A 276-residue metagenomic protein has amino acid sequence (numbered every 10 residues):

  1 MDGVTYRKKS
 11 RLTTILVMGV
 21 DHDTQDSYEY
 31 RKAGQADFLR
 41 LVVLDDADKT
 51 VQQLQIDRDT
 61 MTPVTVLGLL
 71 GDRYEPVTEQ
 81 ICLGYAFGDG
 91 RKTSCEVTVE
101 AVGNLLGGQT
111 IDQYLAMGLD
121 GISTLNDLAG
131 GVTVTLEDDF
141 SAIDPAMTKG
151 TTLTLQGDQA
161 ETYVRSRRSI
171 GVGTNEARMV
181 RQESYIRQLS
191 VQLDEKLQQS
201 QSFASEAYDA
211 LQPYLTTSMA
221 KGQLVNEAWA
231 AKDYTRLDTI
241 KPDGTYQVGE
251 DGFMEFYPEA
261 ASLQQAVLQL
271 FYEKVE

Functional and structural regions predicted by a protein language model:
M1-E276: Non-catalytic, solvent-exposed segments at the cell envelope interface
